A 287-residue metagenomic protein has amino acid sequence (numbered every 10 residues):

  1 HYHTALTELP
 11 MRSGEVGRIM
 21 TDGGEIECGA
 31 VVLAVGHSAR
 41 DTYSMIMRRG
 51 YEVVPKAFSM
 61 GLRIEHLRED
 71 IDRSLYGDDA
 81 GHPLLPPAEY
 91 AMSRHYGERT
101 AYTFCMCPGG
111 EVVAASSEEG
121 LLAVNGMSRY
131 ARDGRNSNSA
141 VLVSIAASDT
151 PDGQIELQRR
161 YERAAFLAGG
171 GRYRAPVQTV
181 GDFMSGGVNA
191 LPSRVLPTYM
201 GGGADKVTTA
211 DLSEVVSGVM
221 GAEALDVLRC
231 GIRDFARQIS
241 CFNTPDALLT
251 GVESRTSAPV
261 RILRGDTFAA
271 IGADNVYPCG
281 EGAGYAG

Functional and structural regions predicted by a protein language model:
H1-G287: Residues forming the flavin
